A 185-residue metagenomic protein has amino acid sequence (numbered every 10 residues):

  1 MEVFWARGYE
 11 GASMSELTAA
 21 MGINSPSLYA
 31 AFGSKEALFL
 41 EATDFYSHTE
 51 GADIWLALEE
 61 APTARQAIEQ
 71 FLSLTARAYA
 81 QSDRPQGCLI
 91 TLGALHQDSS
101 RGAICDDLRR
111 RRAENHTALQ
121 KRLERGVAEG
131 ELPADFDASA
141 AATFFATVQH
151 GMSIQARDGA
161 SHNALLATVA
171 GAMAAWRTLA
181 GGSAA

Functional and structural regions predicted by a protein language model:
V3-A37, E41: Helix-turn-helix
V3-F4, L17, L28, L38 (+5 more regions): Hydrophobic packing within well-folded, soluble alpha/beta domains
E41, W55-Q86, A138-F145: Hydrophobic alpha-helical connector segments
D44-E50: Short, basic, alpha-helical segments at the C-terminal edge of helix-turn-helix-like DNA-binding modules
G51, Q66, G102-E129, A140-T143 (+1 more regions): Amphipathic alpha-helical packing segments from all-alpha helical-bundle domains
A67-I68, Q81-A103: Amphipathic alpha-helical segments used for helix-helix packing
A78-Q81, R125, F145-H162, A175-A184: Amphipathic C-terminal alpha-helical segment
Q86, T91, F136-Q155, T168-A175: Hydrophobic alpha-helical segments that form the core of small-molecule binding pockets and/or dimer interfaces
